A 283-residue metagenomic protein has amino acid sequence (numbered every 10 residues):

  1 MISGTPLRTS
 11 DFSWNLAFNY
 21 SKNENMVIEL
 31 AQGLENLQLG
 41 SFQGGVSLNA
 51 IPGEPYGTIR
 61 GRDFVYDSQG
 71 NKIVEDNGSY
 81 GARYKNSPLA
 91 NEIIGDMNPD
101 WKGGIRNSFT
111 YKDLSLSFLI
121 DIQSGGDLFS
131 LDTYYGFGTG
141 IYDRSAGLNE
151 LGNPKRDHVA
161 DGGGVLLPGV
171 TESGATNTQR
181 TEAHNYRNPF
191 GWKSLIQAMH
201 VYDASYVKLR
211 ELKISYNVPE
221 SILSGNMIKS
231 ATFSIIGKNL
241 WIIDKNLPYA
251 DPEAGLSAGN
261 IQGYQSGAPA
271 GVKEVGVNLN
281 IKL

Functional and structural regions predicted by a protein language model:
M1, G271-L283: Outer-membrane beta-barrel "beta-signal"
G4-M97, L128, D132-T178: Conserved small-residue
P6, Y20-M26, Y111-D113, I122-G126 (+4 more regions): Transmembrane beta-strands of outer-membrane beta-barrel pores
S10, D113-F118, S221-I222: Repeated loop/turn-to-beta-strand initiation elements of outer-membrane beta-barrel proteins
F12, P99-G103, S205-R210, G271-V275: Residues that define the transmembrane beta-barrel architecture of outer-membrane proteins
L16-F18, F118, F233-I235, L279: Membrane-embedded beta-strand positions of outer-membrane beta-barrel proteins
K85-I93, W192-H200, G259-G263: Extracytoplasmic loops and strand-loop junctions of Gram-negative outer membrane beta-barrel proteins
G125-T232: Extracytoplasmic gating/loop element in the C-terminal half of outer-membrane beta-barrel translocons and assembly
